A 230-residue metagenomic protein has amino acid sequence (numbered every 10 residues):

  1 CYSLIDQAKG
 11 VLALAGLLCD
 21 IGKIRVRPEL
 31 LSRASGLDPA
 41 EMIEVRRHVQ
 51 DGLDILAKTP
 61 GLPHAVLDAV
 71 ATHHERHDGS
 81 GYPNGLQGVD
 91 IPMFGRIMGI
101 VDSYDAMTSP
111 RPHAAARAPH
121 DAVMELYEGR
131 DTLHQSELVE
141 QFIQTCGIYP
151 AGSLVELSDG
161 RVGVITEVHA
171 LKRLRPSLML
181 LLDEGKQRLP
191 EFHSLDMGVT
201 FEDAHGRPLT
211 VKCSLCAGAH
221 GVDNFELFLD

Functional and structural regions predicted by a protein language model:
C1-D230: Histidine- and acidic-residue-rich, metal-dependent catalytic cores
